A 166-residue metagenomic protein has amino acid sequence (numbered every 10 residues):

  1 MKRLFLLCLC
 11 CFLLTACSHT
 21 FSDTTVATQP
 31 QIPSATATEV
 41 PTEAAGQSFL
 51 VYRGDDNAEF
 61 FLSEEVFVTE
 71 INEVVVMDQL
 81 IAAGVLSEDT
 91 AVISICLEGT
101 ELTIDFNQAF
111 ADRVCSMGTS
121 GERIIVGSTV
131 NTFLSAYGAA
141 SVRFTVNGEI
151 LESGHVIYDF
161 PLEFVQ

Functional and structural regions predicted by a protein language model:
R3-C8, F12, C17-Q166: Bimodal "functional hotspot" detector
